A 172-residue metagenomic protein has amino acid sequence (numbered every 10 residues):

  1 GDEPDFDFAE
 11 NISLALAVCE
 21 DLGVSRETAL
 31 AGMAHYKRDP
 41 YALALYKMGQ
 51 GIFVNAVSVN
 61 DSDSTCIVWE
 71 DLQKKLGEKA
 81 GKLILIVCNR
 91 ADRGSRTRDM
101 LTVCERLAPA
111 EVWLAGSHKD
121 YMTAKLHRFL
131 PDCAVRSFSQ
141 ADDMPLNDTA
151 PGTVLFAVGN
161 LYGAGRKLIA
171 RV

Functional and structural regions predicted by a protein language model:
G1-F6, D39: Extended acidic/charged loop-beta regions that coordinate divalent cations and stabilize anionic phosphate/carboxylate
E3, N11, P145-N147: Generic detector of short alpha-helix boundary/capping microenvironments and adjacent low-complexity segments
D5-I12, T28-A31: ATP-dependent carboxylate-amine ligase catalytic core
N11-D21: Short, small-residue alpha-helix embedded
E20-R26, L30-V172: ATP-dependent carboxylate-amine ligase
